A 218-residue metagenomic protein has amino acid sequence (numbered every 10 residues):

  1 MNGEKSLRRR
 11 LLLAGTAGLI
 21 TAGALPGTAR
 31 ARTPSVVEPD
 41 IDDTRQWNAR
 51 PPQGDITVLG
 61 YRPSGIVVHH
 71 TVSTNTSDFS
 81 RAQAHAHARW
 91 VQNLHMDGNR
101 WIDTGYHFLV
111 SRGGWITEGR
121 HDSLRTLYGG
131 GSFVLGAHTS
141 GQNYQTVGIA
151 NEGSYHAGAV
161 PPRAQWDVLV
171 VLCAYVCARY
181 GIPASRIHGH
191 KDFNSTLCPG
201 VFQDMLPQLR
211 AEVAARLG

Functional and structural regions predicted by a protein language model:
N2-L7, L11-A17, T21, L25-T28 (+3 more regions): Basic/polar, cationic surfaces and motifs that engage anionic cell-wall and phosphate/carboxylate ligands
Y61-G98: Active-site acidic/histidine clusters and adjacent loop/turn architecture that either coordinate catalytic ions
F79, G98-H107, R179-G189: Surface-exposed patches in mature extracellular/periplasmic domains of secreted proteins
A86, D103, Y144: Short, well-structured alpha-helical interface segments that form or flank functional binding sites
